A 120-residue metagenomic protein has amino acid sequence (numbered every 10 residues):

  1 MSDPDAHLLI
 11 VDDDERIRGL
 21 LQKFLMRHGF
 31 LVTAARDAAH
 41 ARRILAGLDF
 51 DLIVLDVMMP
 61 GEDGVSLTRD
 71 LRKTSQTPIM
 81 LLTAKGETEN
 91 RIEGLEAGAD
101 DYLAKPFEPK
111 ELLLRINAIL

Functional and structural regions predicted by a protein language model:
M1-L9: Non-catalytic signal-transmission and effector/linker regions of two-component phosphorelay proteins
L9, A34-L52: Acidic, metal-coordinating helix/loop segments flanking the phosphotransfer/catalytic sites of two-component signaling
R18, P60, E87, K105: The feature encodes the CheY-like receiver
G19-R27: Charged docking surfaces used in two-component/phosphorelay signaling
D37, D63-S66, N90: Acidic catalytic/metal-coordinating carboxylates
R43, D63-Q76: Short amphipathic alpha-helix used as the core "switch/output" element in two-component signaling
D56, T83: Active-site residues of response regulator receiver
